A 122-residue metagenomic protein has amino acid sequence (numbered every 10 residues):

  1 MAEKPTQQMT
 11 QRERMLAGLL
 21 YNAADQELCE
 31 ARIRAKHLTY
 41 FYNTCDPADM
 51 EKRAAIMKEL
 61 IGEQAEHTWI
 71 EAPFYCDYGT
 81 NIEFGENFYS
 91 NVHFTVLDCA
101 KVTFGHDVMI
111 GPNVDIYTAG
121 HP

Functional and structural regions predicted by a protein language model:
M1-H67: Terminal amphipathic alpha-helical/low-complexity segments used for targeting or macromolecular assembly
F74-F84, Y89-P122: Flexible, glycine/small-residue-enriched loop-and-beta-strand segment within the central core of proteins
